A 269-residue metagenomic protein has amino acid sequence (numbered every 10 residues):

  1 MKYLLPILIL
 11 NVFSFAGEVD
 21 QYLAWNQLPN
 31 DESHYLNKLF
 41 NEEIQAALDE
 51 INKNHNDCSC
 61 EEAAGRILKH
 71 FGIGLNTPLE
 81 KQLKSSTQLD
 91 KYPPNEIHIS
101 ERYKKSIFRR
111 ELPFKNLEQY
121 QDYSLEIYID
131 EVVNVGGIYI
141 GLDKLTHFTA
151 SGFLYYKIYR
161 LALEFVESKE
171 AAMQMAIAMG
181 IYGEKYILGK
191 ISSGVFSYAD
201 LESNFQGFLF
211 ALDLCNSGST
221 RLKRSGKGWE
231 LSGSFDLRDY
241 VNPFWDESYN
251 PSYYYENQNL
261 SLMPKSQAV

Functional and structural regions predicted by a protein language model:
Y3-V12: Sec-dependent N-terminal signal peptides
F15-A178, L188-L201, F205-V269: Intrinsically disordered, low-complexity, mixed-charge
